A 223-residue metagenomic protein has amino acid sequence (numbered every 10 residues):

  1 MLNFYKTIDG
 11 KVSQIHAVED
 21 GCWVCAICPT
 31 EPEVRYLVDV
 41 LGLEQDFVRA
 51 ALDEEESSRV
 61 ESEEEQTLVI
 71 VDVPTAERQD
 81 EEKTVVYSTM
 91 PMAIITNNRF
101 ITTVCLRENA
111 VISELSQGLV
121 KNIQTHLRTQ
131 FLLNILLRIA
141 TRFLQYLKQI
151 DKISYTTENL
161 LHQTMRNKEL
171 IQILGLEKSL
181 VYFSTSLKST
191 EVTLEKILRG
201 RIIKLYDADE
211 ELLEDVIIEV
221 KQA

Functional and structural regions predicted by a protein language model:
M1-Q222: Peripheral, non-transmembrane regulatory/ligand-interaction domains of membrane transport proteins
